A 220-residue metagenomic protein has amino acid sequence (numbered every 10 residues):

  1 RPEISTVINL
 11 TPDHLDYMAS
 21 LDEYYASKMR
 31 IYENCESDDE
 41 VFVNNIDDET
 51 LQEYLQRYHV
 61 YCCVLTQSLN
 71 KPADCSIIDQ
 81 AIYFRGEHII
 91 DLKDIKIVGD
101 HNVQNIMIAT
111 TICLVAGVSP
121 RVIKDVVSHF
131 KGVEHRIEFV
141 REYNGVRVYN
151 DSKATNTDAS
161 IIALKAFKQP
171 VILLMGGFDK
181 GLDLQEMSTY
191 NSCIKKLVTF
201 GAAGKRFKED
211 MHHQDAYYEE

Functional and structural regions predicted by a protein language model:
P2-V148, K208-E209: Acidic, Mg2+-coordinating active-site environments of NTP-dependent enzymes
T111-R121, D125-H135, F139-E220: ATP-dependent carboxylate-amine ligase
